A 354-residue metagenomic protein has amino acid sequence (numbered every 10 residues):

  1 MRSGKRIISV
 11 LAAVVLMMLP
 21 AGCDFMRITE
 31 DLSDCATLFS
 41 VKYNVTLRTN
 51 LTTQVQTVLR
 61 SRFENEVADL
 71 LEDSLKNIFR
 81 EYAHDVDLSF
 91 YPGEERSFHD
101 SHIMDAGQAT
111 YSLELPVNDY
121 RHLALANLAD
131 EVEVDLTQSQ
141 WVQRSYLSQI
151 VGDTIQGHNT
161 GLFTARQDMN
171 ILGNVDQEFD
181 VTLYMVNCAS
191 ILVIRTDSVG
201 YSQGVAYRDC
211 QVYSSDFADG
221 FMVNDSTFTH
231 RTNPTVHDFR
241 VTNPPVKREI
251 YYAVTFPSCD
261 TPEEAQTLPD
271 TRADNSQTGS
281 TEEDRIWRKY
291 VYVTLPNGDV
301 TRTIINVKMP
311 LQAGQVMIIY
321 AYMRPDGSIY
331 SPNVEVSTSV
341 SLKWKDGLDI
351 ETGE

Functional and structural regions predicted by a protein language model:
M1-D24: Sec-dependent bacterial lipoprotein signal peptides
M18-Q54, D346, T352: Bacterial Sec-dependent N-terminal signal peptides
S33-T46, D69-S74, M185-A189: Short coil/turn motif common to extracellular beta-sandwich-like domains
S40-N44, D87, R121-L123, E178-D180 (+3 more regions): Beta-strand secondary-structure signal
V45-R80, V193-Q203: Structural motif
L71-L136, Q203-Q315, D349-E354: Tryptophan-paired
D105-G107, A129-E178, G298-I329: Structured interaction patches on ligand/partner-binding surfaces of diverse proteins
V151-S202, Y322-E354: Compositionally biased low-complexity segments at domain edges in trafficked proteins and select soluble regulators
